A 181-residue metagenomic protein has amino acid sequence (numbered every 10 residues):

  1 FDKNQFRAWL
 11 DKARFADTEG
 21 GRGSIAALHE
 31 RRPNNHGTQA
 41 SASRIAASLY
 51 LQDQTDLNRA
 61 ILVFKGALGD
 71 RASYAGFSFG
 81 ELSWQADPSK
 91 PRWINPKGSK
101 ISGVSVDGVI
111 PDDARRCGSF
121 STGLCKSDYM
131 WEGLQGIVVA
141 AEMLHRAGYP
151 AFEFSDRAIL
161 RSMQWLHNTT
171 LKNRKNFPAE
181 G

Functional and structural regions predicted by a protein language model:
F1, A40-Q54, G133-Y149: Well-ordered alpha-helical scaffold segments within catalytic/enzyme domains
D2-A27, T55-C117, A158-R174: Long, well-ordered core segments of solenoidal/helical folds
G37-T38, A86, M130-G133: An alpha-helical repeat/solenoid feature that recognizes helix-turn-helix modules
S43, D113-C125: Short, flexible active-site loops
T122-G181: Extended polysaccharide-engagement surfaces of secreted carbohydrate-active enzymes
